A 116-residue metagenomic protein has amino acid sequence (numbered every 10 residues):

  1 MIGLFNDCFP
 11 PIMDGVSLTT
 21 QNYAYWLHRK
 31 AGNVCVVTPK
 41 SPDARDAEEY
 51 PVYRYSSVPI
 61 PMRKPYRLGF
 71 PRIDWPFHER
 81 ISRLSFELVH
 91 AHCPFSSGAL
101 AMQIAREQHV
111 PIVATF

Functional and structural regions predicted by a protein language model:
M1-S56: N-terminal subdomain of nucleotide-sugar transferases
I2, L88, A105-F116: Active-site proximal beta-strand in glycosyltransferases
A24, H28, M102-A105, H109: Generic helix-packing signal
G32, S85, V110: Short coil/turn segments at beta-strand junctions that form active-site/ligand-binding loops
V37, A91-H92, T115: Structural motif
R54-P61, P111-V113: Short, structured secondary-structure boundary patches
P59-L88, C93-Q103, E107: An amphipathic, basic-hydrophobic alpha-helix
